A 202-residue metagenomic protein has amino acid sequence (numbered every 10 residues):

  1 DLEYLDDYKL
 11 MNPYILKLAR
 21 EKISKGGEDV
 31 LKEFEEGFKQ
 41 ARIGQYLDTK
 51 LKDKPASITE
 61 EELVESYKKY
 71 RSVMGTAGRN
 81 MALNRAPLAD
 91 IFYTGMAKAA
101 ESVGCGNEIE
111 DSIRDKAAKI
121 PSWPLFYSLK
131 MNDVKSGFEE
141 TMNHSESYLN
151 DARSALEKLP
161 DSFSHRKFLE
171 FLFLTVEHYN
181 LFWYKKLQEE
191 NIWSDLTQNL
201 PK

Functional and structural regions predicted by a protein language model:
D1-K202: All-alpha prenyltransferase/terpene-synthase fold signal
